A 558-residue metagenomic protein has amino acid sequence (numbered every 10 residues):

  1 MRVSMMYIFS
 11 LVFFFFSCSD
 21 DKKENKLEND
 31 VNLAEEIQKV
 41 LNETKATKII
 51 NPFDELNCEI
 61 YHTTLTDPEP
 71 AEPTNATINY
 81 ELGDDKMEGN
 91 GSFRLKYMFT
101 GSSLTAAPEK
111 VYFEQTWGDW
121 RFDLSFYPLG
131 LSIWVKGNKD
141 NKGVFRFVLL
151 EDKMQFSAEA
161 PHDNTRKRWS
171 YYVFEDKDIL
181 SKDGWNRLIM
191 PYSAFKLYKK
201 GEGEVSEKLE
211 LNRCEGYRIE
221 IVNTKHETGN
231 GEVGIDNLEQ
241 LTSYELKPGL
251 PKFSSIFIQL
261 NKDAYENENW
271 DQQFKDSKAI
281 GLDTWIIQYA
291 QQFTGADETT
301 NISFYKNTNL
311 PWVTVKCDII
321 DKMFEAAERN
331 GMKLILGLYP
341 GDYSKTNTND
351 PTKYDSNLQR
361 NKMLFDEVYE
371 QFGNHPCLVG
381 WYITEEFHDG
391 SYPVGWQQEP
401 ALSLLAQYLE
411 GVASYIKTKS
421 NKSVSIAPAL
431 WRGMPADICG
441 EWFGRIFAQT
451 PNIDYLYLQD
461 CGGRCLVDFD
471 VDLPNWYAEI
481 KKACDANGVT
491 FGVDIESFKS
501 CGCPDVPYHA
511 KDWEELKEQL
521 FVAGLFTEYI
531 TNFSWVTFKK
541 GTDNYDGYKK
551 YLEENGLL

Functional and structural regions predicted by a protein language model:
F15-S17: C-terminal motif of bacterial Sec signal peptides marking the signal peptidase cleavage site
N25-G249: Beta-rich carbohydrate-recognition modules and glycan-binding surfaces
K48-L56, T242-Q291, L430: Boundary/entry segment of secreted carbohydrate-active catalytic domains
W270-Y343, E399-I426, D470-N475, E479-A483: Aromatic-lined substrate-binding rim segments of carbohydrate-active enzymes
W285, V379, Y457-F469, E479 (+1 more regions): Substrate-binding cleft of secreted/luminal carbohydrate-active enzymes
V315-N330, D350-G380, Y415, F443-T450 (+1 more regions): An active-site-proximal structural segment forming one wall of the substrate-binding cleft that immediately precedes
I335-N347, D355, G380-E386, Y408-G440 (+3 more regions): Aromatic-lined carbohydrate-recognition surfaces of secreted/lumenal glycan-active proteins
P340-G341, L364-P400, T531: Active-site groove signature of glycoside hydrolases
